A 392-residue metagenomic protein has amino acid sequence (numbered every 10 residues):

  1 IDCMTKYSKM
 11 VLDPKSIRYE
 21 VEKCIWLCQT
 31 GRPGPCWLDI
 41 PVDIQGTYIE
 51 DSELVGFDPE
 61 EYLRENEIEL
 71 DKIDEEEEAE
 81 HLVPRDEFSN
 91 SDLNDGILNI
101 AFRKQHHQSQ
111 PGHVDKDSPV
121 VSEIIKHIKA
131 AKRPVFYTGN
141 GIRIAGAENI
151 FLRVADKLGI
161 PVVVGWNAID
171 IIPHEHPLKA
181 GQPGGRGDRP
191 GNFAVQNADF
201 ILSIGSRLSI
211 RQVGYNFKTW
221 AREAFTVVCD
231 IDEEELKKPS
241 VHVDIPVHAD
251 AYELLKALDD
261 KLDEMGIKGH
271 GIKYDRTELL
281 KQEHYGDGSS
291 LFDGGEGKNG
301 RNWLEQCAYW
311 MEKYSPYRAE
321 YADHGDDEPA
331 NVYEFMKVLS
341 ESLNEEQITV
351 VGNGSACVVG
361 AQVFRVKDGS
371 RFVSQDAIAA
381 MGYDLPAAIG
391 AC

Functional and structural regions predicted by a protein language model:
I1-R18, L54, L63, E77-A79 (+2 more regions): Glycine-rich, acidic loop regions that bind phosphate or pyrophosphate groups
M10-L12, L38-I40, Y137-T138, V163-G165 (+5 more regions): General beta-strand structural signal in soluble alpha/beta enzymes
L27-H127, G271, G286: Conformationally flexible catalytic loops at phosphate/diphosphate-handling active centers
L27-R32, V120-F136, V154, V195-N197 (+2 more regions): Glycine-rich phosphate/diphosphate-binding loops that line cofactor/substrate pockets in enzymes
I40-G46, N140-I142, E233, N353-A356: Glycine-rich beta-alpha junction loops
N140-V227, C357, V363, K367-A391: Glycine-rich, anion-gripping cofactor-binding loops and their flanking helix/strand elements in enzyme active sites
A308-A391: Active-site diphosphate/adenylate-binding microenvironment
